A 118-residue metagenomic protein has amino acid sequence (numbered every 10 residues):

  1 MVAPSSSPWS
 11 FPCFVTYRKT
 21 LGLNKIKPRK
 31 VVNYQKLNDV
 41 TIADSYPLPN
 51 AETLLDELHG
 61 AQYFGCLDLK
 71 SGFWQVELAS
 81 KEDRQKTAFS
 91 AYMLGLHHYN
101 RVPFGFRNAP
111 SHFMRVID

Functional and structural regions predicted by a protein language model:
M1-D118: Retroelement reverse transcriptase polymerase core
